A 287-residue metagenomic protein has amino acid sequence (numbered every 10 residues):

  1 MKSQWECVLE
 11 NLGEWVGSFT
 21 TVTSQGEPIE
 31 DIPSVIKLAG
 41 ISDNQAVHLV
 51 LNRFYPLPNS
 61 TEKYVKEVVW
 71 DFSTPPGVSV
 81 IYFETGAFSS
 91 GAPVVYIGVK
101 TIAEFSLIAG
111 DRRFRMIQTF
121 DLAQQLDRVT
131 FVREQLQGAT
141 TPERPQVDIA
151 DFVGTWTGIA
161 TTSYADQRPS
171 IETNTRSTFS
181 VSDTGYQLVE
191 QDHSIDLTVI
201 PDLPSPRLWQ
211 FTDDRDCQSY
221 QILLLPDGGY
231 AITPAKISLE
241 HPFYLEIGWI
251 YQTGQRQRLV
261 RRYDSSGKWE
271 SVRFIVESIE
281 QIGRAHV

Functional and structural regions predicted by a protein language model:
Q4-V8, F19-R284: Soluble ligand-binding/transfer domains with enclosed cavities or grooves
